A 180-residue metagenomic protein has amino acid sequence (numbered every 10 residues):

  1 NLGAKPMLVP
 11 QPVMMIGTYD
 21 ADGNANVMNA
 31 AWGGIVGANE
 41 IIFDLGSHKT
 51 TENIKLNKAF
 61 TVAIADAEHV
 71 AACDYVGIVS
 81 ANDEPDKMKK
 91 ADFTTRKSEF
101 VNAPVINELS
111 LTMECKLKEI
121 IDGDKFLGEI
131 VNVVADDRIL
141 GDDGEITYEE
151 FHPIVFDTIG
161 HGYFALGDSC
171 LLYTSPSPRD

Functional and structural regions predicted by a protein language model:
N1-S175, R179: Basic, polyanion-binding surface patches
